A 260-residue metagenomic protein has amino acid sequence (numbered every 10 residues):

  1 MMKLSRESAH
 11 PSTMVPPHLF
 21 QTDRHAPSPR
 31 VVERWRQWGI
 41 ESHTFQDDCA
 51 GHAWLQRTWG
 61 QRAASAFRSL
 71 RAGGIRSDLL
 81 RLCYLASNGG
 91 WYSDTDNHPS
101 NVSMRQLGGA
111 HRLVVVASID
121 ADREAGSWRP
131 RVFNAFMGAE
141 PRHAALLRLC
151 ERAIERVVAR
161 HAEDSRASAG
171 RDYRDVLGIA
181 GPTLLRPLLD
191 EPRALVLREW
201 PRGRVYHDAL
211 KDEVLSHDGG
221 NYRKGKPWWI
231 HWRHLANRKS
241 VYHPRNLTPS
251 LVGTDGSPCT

Functional and structural regions predicted by a protein language model:
M1-S77, S93-T260: Glycosyltransferase-associated regions of secretory-pathway enzymes, highlighting luminal stem/catalytic domains
R76-G90: Solvent-exposed aromatic/hydrophobic patches embedded in short alpha-helical segments
